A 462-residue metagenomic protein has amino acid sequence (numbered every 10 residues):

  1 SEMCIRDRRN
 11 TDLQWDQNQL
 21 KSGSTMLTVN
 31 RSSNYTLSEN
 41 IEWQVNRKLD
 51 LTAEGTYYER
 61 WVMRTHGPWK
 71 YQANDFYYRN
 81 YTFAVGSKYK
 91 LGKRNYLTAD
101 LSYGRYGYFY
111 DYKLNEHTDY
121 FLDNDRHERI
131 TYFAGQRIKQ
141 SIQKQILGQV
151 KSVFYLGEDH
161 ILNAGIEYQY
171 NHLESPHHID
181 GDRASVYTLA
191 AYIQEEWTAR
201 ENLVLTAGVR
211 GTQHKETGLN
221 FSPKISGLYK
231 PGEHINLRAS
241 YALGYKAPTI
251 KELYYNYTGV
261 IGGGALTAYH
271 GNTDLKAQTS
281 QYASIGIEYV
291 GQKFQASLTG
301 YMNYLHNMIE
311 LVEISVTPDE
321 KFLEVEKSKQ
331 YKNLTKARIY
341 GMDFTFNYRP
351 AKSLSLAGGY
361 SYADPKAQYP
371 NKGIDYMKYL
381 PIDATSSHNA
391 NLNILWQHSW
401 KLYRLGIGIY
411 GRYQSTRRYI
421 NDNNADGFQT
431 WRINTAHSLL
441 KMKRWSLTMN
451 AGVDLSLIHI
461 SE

Functional and structural regions predicted by a protein language model:
S1-E2, R6-F76: Periplasmic-side early beta-strands and strand-to-turn transitions of outer-membrane beta-barrels
R8-N10, Y57-W61, Y103-G107, Y168-E174 (+10 more regions): Transmembrane beta-strands of outer-membrane beta-barrel pores
N30-S32, E42-Q44, S355-A357, S361 (+1 more regions): Conserved C-terminal beta-signal and adjacent last beta-strands/turns of outer-membrane beta-barrel proteins
I41-R60, Y77-T217, L228-K230, F294-Y301 (+1 more regions): Face-selective signature of the C-terminal outer-membrane beta-barrel domain
Q44-K48, Y58, G92-R94, Y155-D159 (+11 more regions): Outer-membrane beta-barrel channels and translocator barrels
W61, H172, D180, K215-N220 (+5 more regions): Surface-exposed extracellular loop regions of Gram-negative outer-membrane beta-barrel proteins, predominantly
G135-S141, Q145-K151, A184, A190-Y192 (+3 more regions): Outer membrane beta-barrel strand-and-loop segments of large Gram-negative receptors, especially TonB-dependent
R200-N202, Y301-Y304, L323-R417: Gram-negative outer-membrane beta-barrel transporters
